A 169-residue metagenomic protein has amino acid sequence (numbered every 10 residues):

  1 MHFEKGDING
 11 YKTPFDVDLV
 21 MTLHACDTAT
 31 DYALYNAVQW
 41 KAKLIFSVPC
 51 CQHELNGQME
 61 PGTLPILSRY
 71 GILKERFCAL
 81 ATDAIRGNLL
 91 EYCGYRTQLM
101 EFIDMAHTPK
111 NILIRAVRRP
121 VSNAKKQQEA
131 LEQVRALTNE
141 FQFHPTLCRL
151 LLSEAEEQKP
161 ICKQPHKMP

Functional and structural regions predicted by a protein language model:
M1-P169: Class I S-adenosyl-L-methionine
